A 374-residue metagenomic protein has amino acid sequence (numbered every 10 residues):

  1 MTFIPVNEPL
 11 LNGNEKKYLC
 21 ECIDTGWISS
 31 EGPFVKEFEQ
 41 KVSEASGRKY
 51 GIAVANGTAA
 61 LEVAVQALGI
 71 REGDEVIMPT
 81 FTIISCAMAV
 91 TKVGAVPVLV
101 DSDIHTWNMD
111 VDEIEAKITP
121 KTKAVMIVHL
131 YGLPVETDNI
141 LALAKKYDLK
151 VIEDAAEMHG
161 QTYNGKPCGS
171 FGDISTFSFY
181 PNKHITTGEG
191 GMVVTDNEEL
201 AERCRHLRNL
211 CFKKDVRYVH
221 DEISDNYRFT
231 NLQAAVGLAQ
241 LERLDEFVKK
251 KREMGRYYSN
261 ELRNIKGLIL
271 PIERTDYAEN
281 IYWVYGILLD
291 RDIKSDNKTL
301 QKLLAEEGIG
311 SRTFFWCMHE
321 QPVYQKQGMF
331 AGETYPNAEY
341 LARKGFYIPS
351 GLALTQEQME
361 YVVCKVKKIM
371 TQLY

Functional and structural regions predicted by a protein language model:
M1-I28, P349: N-terminal "arm"/small-domain region of PLP-dependent enzymes with the aminotransferase-like
I28-E75, M88-V93, L99-D101, K166: Phosphate-binding glycine-rich loop
K36-K41, A45-K49, D112, A116 (+5 more regions): PLP-dependent aminotransferase class I/II
I52, I77, V98, V151-I152 (+3 more regions): Structural detector of well-ordered beta-strand residues that form the stable sheet scaffold of enzyme domains
Q66-A155, T162: PLP-dependent aminotransferase-like
F81, A95, S102, A156-E157 (+4 more regions): Histidine-centered beta-alpha loop that forms part of the nucleotide-sugar donor binding/catalytic region in diverse
E153-T187, V216-D221, I269: Conserved active-site segment immediately N-terminal to the catalytic lysine that forms the internal aldimine
S170-N209, N231: Active-site PLP attachment segment
